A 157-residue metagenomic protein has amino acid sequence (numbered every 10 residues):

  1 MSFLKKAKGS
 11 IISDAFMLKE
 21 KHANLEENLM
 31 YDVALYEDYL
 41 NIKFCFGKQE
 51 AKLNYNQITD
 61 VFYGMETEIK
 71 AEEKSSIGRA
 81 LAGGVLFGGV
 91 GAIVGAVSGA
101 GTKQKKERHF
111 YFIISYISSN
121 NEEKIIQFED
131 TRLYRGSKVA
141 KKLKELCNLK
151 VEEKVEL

Functional and structural regions predicted by a protein language model:
M1-Y39, C45-A51: Anionic N-terminal interaction surfaces
S2-K5, V61-L157: Acidic, Ser/Thr- and proline-rich intrinsically disordered linker/docking segments of eukaryotic scaffolds
I12, K19, A34-Y36, K43-C45 (+4 more regions): A structural detector for beta-sheet-dominated domains
K21, Y39-I42, I58, G95 (+1 more regions): Generic alpha-helix detector with strongest preference for long hydrophobic helices that associate with membranes
L40, K52-I69: Phosphoinositide-dependent membrane-docking surfaces
A51-N54, G136-K138: A short, polar/proline- and glycine-enriched secondary-structure boundary/capping micro-motif
